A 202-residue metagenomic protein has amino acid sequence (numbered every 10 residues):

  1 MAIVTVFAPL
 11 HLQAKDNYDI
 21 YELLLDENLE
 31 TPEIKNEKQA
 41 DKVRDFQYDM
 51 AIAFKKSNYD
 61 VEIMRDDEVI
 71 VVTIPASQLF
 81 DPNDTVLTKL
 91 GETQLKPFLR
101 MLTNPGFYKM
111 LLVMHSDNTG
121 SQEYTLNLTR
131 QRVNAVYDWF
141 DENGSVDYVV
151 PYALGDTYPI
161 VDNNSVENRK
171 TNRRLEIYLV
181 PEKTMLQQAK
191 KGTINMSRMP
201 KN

Functional and structural regions predicted by a protein language model:
M1-V69, T184-M185, S197-N202: N-terminal targeting leaders that direct proteins to extracytoplasmic destinations
E33-A40, Q78-T88, Q122-T125: Second-shell loop/turn segments in exported
Q39-K42, F46, M50, G91-Q94 (+3 more regions): Stable alpha-helical elements in mature extracytoplasmic
D49-M64, F80-V113: Periplasmic peptidoglycan-binding/anchoring modules of Gram-negative envelope and division proteins
S57-Y59, D66-I70, I74-A76, N83 (+3 more regions): Envelope-exposed proteins and targeting segments
D66-E68, P75-S77, T85, R100 (+3 more regions): Solvent-exposed coil/turn segments that connect beta secondary-structure elements in extracytoplasmic/periplasmic
S116-T193, M199-K201: Periplasmic OmpA-like peptidoglycan-binding domain that tethers envelope proteins to the cell wall
